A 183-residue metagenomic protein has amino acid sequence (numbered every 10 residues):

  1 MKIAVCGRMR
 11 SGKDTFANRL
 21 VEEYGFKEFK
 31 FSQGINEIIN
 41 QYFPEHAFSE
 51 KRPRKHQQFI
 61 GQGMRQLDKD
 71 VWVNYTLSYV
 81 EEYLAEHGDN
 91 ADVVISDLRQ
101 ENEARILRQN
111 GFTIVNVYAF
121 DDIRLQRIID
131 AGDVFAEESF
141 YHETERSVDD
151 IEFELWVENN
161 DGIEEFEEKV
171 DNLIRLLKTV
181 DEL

Functional and structural regions predicted by a protein language model:
R8: P-loop (Walker A) phosphate-binding loop of NTP-binding proteins
K13: Conserved lysine of the Walker
F16: Hydrophobic positions on the alpha1 helix immediately C-terminal to the Walker A/P-loop
R19: Active-site signature of alpha/beta-hydrolase-fold catalytic machinery across serine- and Asp/Cys-nucleophile hydrolases
K27, L77-D130: ATP-dependent NMP and nucleoside kinases share a basic, alpha-helical "lid"
K27-V93, N102: ATP-dependent small-molecule kinase phosphotransfer cores that center on conserved nucleotide phosphate-binding segments
V117-L183: Small-molecule kinase domains that catalyze NTP-dependent phosphoryl transfer to phosphate-bearing small molecules
